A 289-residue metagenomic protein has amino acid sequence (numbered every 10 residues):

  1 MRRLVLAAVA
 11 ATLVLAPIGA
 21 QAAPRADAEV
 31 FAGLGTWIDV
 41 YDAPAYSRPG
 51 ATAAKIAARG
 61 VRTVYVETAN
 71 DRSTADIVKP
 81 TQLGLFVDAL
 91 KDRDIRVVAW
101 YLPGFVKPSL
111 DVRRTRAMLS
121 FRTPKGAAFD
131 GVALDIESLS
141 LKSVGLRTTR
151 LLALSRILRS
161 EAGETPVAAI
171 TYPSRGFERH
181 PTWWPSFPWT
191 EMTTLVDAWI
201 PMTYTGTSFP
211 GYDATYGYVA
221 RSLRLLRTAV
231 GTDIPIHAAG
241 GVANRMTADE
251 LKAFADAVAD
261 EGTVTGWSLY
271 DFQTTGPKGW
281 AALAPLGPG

Functional and structural regions predicted by a protein language model:
R2-A22: Secretory targeting and sorting signals
A22-R62, E67-A69, P103, A243: Boundary/entry segment of secreted carbohydrate-active catalytic domains
T36-Y41, R96-P108, L151-S186, T232-R245: Aromatic-lined carbohydrate-recognition surfaces of secreted/lumenal glycan-active proteins
Y41-A58, P108-K125, H180-M192, T247-A259: Short, acidic/polar
R62-R72, M118-T148, S268: Active-site groove signature of glycoside hydrolases
V66-L102, K142-A169: Aromatic-lined substrate-binding rim segments of carbohydrate-active enzymes
F129, A133-A229: Substrate-binding surface in catalytic domains of secreted glycosidases
V196, P201-P210, L225, A229-G289: Substrate-binding cleft of secreted/luminal carbohydrate-active enzymes
